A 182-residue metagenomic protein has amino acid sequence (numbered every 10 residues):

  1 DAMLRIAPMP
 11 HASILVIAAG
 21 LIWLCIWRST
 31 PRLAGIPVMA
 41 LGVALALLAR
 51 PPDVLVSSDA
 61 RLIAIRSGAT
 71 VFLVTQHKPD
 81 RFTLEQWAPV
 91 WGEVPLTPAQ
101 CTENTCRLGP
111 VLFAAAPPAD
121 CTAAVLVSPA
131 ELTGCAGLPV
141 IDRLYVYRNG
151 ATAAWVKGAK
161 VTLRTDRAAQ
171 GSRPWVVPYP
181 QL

Functional and structural regions predicted by a protein language model:
D1-G68: Transmembrane helix-bundle segments that form internal channels/tunnels in multi-pass membrane proteins, characterized
P10-H11, D80, D142: Helix N-terminus capping/helix-initiation residues
A19-L21, G42, G109, G150 (+1 more regions): Glycine-centered flexibility motif
L48-F113: Membrane-interface segments at or immediately adjacent to transmembrane helices that form the boundary between
S58, H77, P117, P129-L132: Short, flexible beta-strand-to-coil junctions
A119-L182: Solvent-exposed soluble domains appended to multi-pass membrane proteins
